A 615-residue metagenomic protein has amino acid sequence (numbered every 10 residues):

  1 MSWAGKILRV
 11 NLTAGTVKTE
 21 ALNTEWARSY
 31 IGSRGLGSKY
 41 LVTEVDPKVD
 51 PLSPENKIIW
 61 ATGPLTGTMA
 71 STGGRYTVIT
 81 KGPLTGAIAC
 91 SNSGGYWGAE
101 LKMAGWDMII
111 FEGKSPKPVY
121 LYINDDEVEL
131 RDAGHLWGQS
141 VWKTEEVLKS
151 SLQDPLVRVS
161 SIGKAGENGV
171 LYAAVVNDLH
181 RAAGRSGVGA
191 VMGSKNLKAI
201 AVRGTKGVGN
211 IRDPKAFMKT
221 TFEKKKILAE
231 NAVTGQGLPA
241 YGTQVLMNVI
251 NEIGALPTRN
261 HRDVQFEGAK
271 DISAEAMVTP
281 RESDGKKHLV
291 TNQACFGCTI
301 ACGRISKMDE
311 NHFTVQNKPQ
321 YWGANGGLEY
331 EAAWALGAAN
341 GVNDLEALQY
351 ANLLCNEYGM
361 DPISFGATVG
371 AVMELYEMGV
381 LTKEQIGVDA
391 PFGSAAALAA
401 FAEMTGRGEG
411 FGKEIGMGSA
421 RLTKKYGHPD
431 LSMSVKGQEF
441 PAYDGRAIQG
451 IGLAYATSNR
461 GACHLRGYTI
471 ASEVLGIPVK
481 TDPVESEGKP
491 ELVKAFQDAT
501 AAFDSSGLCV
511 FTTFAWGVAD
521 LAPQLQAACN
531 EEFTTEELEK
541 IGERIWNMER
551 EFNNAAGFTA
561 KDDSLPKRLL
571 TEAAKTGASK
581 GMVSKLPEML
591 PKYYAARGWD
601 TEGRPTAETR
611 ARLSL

Functional and structural regions predicted by a protein language model:
M1-N92, Y96-L615: Intrinsically disordered, low-complexity segments enriched in small residues
